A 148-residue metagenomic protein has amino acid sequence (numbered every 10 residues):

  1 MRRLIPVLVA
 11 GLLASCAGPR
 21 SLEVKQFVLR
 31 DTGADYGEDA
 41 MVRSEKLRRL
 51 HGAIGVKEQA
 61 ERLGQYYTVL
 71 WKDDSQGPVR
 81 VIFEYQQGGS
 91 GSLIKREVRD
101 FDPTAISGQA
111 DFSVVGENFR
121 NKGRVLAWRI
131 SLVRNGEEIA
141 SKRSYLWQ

Functional and structural regions predicted by a protein language model:
M1-C16: Sec-dependent bacterial lipoprotein signal peptides
A14-G33: Bacterial Sec signal peptide processing site at the extreme N-terminus
A40-D73, Q109-V114: Contiguous beta-strand segments within globular domains
Q59, D73-V79, N121-G123: A short beta-turn/strand-edge loop motif at beta-sheet boundaries
F83, R124-R134: Short, aromatic- and glycine-rich surface loops/edge beta-strands on solvent-exposed regions
E84-L93, E137: Change "in extracellular beta-sheet-rich domains … of secreted and cell-surface proteins" to "in beta-sheet-rich domains
D100-G108: Short proline/glycine- and polar residue-rich coil/turn motifs
I139-Q148: Short beta-strand elements
